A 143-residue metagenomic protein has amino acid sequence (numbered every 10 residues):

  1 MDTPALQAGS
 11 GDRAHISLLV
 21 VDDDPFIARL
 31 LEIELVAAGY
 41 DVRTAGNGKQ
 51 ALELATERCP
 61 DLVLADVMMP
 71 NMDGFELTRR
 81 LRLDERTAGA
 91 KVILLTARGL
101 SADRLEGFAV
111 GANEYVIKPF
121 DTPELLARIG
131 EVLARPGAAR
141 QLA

Functional and structural regions predicted by a protein language model:
R29-A37: Charged docking surfaces used in two-component/phosphorelay signaling
T44-L62: Acidic, metal-coordinating helix/loop segments flanking the phosphotransfer/catalytic sites of two-component signaling
M69: Receiver (REC) domain active-site loop signature in two-component systems and cognate sites in sensor histidine kinases
F120-G130: C-terminal output helix
G130-A143: The C-terminal output helix
